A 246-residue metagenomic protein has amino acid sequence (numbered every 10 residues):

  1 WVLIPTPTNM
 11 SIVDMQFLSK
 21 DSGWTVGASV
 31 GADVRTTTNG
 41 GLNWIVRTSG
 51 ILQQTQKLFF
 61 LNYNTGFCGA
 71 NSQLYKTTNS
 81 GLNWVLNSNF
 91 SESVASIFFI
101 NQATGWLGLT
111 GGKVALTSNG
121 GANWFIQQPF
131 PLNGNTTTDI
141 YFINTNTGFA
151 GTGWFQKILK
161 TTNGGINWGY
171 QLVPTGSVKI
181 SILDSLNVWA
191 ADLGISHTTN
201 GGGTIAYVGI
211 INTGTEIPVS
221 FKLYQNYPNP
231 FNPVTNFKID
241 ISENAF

Functional and structural regions predicted by a protein language model:
W1-P5, R35-T48, Y75-N87, G112-Q128 (+4 more regions): Asp-box/BNR beta-propeller loop motif
S11-Q16, Q53-F59, S93-F98, N135-Y141 (+1 more regions): Repeated scaffold domains used in trafficking and secretory/extracellular systems, primarily beta-propellers
D21-T25, N64-F67, T104-L107, N146-A150 (+1 more regions): Entry beta-strands of beta-propeller and related beta-repeat scaffolds
A28, N71, T110, G153 (+1 more regions): Short loop/turn segments immediately following the C-termini of beta-strands
G31-D33: Structural motif
V178-D192, S196: Long, contiguous interaction/targeting segments characteristic of exported/extracellular or secretory-pathway proteins
I211-Y227, F231-F246: Glycine-centered coil/turn sites that cap beta-strands in beta-rich domains
